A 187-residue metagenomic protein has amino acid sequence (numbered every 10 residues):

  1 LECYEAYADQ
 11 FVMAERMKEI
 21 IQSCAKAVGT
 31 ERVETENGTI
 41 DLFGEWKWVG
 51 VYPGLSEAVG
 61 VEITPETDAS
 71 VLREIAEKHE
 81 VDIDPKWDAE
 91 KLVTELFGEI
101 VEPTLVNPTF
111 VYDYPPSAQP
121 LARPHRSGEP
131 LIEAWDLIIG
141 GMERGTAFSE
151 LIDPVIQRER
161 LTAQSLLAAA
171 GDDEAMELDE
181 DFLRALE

Functional and structural regions predicted by a protein language model:
Y7-F11: Short, polar/flexible loop-turn hinges at active-site or ligand-entry regions and domain interfaces
M13-M17, A89, V93, D153 (+1 more regions): Hydrophobic (often cysteine-bearing) scaffold residues that line and stabilize catalytic clefts of nucleotide/cofactor
S23-M142, L161-E187: Metal-assisted phosphate- and nucleotidyl-transfer catalytic regions
